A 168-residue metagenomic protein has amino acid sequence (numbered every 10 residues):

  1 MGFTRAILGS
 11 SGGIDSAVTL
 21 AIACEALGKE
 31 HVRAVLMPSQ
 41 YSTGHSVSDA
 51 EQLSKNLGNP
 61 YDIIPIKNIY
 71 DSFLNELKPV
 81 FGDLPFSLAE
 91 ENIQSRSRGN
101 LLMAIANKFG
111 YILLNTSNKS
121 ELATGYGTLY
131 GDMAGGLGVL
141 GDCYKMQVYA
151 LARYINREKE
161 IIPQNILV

Functional and structural regions predicted by a protein language model:
M1-I7, L101-I105: Phosphate/ATP-binding catalytic cores across multiple sugar-kinase/actin-like superfamilies, primarily ASKHA
T4, P60, I112: Residue-level detector of anion-binding/catalytic polar loops
T4-S10, I14-E51: ATP-dependent adenylation/pyrophosphate-handling site
T4-S16, I69-Y70, N118-S120, N165-V168: A glycine-rich phosphate-binding loop feature that marks nucleotide/adenosyl-phosphate handling sites
L8, I63, L114-T116: General beta-strand structural signal in soluble alpha/beta enzymes
I22-A23, S48-A50, L77-K78, G127-G131: Short, glycine/charged-enriched secondary-structure capping and boundary segments
L27, L57, V80-E160: Active-site adenylate/phosphate-handling loop in enzymes that bind or generate adenylated species
H31-V32, L36, G44-A89, S95 (+2 more regions): A conserved beta-strand->alpha-helix junction
